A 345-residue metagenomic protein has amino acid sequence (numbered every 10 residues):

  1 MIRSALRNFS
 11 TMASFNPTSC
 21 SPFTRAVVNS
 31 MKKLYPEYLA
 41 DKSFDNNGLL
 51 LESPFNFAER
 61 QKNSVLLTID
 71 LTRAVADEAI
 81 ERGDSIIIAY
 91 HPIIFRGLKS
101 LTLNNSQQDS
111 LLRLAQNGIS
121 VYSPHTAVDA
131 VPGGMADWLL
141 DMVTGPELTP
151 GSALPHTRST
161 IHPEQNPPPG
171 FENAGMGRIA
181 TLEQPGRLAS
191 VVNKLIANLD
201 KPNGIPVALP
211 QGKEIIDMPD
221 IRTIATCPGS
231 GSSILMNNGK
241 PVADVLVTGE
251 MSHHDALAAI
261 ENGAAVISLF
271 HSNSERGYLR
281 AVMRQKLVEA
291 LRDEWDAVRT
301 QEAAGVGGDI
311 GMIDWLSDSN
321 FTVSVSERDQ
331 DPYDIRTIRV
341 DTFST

Functional and structural regions predicted by a protein language model:
I2-T345: Active-site catalytic microenvironments in core metabolic enzymes, especially phosphate/sugar-handling
